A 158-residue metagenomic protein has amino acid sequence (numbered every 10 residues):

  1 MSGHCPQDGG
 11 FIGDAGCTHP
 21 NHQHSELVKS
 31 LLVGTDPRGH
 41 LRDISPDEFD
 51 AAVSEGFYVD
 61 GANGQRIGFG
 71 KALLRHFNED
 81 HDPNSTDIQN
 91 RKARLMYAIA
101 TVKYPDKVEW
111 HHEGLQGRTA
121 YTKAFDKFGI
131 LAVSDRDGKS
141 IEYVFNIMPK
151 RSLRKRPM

Functional and structural regions predicted by a protein language model:
M1-M158: Ribonuclease/tRNase effector modules and their secretory precursors
